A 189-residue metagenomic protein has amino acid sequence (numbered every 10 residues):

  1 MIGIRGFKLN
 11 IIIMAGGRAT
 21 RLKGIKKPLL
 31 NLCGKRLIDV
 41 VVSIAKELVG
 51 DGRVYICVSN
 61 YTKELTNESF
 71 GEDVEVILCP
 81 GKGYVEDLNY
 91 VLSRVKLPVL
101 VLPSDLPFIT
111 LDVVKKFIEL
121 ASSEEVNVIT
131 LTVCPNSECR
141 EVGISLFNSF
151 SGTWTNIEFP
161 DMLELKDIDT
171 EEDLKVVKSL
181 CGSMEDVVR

Functional and structural regions predicted by a protein language model:
I2-I25: N-terminal nucleotide-binding beta1-loop-alpha1 segment
I2-I4, L37-V101, D112: Conserved N-terminal catalytic core of the sugar/cofactor nucleotidyltransferase
I11-I13, I56, V101, V128-T130: Structural beta-sheet core signal
L22, L65-S69, F117, V177: Hydrophobic packing residues within well-ordered alpha-helices of enzyme cores
K26-N31: Short glycine-enriched, charge-decorated loop/helix-capping segments at active-site entrances that position
P103-P107: The conserved acidic donor/metal-binding loop of glycosyltransferases
F108-E185, R189: Conserved core of the sugar-phosphate nucleotidyltransferase
